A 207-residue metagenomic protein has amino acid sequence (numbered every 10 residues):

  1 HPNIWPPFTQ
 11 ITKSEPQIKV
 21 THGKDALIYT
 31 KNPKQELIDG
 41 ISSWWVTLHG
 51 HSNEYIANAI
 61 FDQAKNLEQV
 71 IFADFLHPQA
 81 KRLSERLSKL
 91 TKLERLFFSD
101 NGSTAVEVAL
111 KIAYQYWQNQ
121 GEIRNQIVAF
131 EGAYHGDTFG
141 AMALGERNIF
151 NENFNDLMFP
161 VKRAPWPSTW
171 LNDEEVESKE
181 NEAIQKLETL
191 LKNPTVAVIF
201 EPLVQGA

Functional and structural regions predicted by a protein language model:
H1-R95: N-terminal glycine-rich, Lys/His-bearing helix-loop that initiates the first secondary-structure elements of many
P6-T12, K19-T21, I38, H49-G50 (+8 more regions): Generic, ordered loop/turn and secondary-structure boundary motif
D39, E107, E201: Acidic-residue sensor for enzyme active/binding pockets
V46, S103, Q205-G206: Short strand->helix junction
K81-S84, I199-L203: Short, conserved phosphate-binding/catalytic loop or strand-edge motifs used in phosphoryl-/nucleotidyl-transfer
S84-A197: PLP-dependent aspartate aminotransferase-fold enzymes
W170, E201-A207: Conserved PLP phosphate-binding loop immediately N-terminal to the Schiff-base lysine helix in PLP-dependent enzymes
